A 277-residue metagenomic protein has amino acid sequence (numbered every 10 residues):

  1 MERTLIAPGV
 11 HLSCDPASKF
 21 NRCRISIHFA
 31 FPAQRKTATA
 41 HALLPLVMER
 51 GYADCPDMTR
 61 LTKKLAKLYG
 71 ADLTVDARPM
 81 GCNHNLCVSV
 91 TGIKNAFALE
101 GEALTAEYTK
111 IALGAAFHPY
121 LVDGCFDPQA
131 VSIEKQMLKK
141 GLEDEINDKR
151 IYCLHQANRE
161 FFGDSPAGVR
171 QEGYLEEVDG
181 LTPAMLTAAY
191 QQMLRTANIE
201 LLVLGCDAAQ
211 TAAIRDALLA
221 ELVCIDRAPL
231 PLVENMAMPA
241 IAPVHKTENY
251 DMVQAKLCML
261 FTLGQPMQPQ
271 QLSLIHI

Functional and structural regions predicted by a protein language model:
M1-I6: Short, Gly/Pro- and small/polar-rich lid/capping loops
S13-D15, N21-H41, M58-G114, K140 (+3 more regions): M16 family metallopeptidases and their MPP-like homologs
A42-E49: Active-site SXXK
T62, H118-L142, P229-A237: Acidic/histidine-enriched alpha-helical segments
A112-L121, L219-R227: A common structural junction motif
A167, Q171-E177, Q192-P266: An aromatic/glycine/proline-enriched structural segment found at the starts of mature extracellular/organellar domains
I275-I277: Conserved small/polar residues in nucleotide/adenosyl-binding loops
